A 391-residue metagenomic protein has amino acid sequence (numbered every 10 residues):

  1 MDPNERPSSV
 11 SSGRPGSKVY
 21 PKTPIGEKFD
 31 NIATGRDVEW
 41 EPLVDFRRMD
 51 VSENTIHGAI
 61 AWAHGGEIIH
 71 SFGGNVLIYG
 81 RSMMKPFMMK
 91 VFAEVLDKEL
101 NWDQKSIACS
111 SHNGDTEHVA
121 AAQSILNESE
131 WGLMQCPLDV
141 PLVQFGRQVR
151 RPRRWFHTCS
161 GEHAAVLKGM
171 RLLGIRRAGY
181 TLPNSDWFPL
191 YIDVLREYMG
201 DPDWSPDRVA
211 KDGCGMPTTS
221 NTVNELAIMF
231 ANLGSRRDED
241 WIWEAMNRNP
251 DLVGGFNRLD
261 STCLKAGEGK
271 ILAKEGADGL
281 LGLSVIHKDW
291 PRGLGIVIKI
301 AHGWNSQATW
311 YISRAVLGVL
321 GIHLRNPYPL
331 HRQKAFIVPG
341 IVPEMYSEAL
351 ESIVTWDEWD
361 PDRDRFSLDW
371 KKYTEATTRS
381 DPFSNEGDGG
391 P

Functional and structural regions predicted by a protein language model:
D2, V10-W40, W102-M216, N221 (+1 more regions): Active-site-adjacent helix/loop patches that line small-molecule binding or acyl-intermediate pockets
D2-P7, G13-L77: Beta-lactamase-like hydrolase cores
M49-S52, F156, K270-K274: Short Gly/Pro-enriched turn/cap motifs at secondary-structure boundaries
A63-E67, V95, T222, V285-P291: Short acidic-glycine loop/turn motifs at beta-strand connectors
I68-N75, L100-S110: Glycine-/proline-rich flexible loop or hinge segments
G80-D97: Active-site SXXK
L233-P391: Structured C-terminal helix/loop/strand segments within mature extracytoplasmic catalytic/sensor domains
